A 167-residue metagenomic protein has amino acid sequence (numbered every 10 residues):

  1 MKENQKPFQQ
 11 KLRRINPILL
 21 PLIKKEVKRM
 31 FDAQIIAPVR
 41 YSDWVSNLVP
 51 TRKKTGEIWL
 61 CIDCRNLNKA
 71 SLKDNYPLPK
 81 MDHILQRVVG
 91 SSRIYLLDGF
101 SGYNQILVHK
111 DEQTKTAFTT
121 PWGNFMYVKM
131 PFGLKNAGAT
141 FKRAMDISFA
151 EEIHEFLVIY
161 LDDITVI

Functional and structural regions predicted by a protein language model:
M1-I167: Retroelement reverse transcriptase polymerase core
